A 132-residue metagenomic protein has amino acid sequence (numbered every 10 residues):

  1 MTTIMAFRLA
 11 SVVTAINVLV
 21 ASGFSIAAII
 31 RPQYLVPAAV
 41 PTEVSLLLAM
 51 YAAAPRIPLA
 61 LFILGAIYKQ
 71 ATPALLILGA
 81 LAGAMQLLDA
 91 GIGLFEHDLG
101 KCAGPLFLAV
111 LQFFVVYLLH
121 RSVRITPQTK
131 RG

Functional and structural regions predicted by a protein language model:
I4-S45: Membrane-helix boundary elements
L19-F24, V44-I67, A80-A84, L88: Core segments of alpha-helical transmembrane spans in multipass integral membrane proteins
I29-R31, A66-K69, F95-E96, L118-S122: Helix-loop junctions at the membrane-solvent interface of multi-pass transporters, primarily the C-terminal
A39-E43, L99-V110: Non-cytosolic membrane-interface motifs at loop->transmembrane helix junctions
P73-G79: Membrane-interfacial loop-to-transmembrane alpha-helix junctions, especially the N-terminal start
I77, L88-G104, S122-V123: Membrane-helix boundary connector in multi-pass membrane proteins
G79-A90, G104-Y117: Hydrophobic alpha-helical segments of small multi-pass membrane proteins
L111-G132: Membrane-water interface at the C-terminal end of transmembrane alpha helices
